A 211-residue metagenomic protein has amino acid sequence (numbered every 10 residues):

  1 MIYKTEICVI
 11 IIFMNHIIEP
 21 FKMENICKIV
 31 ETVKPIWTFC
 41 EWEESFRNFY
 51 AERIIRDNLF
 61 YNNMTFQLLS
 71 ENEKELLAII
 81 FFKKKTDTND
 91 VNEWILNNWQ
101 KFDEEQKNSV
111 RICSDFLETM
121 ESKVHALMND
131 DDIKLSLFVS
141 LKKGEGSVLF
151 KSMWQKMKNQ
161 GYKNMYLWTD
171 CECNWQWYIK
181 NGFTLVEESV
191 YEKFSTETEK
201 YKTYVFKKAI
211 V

Functional and structural regions predicted by a protein language model:
N15-E31, K84-K85: A short beta-loop-alpha structural element at the N-terminal edge of CoA-dependent acyl/N-acetyltransferase catalytic
V30-N48, D57-N58, K84-T88: Helix-loop element at the rim of GNAT/NAT acetyltransferase active sites that forms part of the acceptor-substrate
E43-F66, E71, F81: Active-site rim helix/loop that mediates acceptor-substrate recognition in acyltransferases
F81-L137, K193-T198: Conserved acyl-donor/pantetheine-binding loop and adjacent beta-alpha core of acyl/acetyltransferases and related
D131-I133, K158-D170: Conserved GNAT acetyl-CoA-binding A-motif
K143-K156: Conserved acetyl-CoA-binding loop-helix of GNAT-fold acetyltransferases
T169-E172, Y191-V211: C-terminal "cap" of GNAT-fold acetyltransferases
C171-S189: Conserved active-site alpha-helix within GNAT-family acetyltransferase domains
